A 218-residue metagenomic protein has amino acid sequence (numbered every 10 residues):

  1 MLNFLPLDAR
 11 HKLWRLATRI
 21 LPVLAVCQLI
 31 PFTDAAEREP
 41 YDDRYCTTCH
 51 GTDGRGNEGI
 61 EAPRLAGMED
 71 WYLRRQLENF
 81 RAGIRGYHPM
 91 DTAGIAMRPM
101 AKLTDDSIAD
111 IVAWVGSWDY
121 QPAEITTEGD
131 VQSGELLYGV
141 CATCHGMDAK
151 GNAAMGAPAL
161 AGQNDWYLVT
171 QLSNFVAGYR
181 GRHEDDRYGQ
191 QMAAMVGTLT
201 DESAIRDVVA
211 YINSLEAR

Functional and structural regions predicted by a protein language model:
M1-R15: N-terminal secretory signal peptides that target proteins for export/translocation
A17-Q28: Bacterial N-terminal signal peptides
T33-R55, T126-K150: Sequence/structural segment immediately N-terminal to covalent heme-attachment motifs in c-type and related
D43-C46, A62, D70, G94 (+4 more regions): Disulfide-stabilized extracellular ectodomain repeats and their linkers
R44-A82: The feature marks the first
E58-R64, F80-I108, E124-G129, A153-A159 (+2 more regions): Axial heme c-ligation environment in periplasmic c-type cytochrome domains
D70, R74-A82, D105-V112, G116 (+4 more regions): An amphipathic alpha-helix signature
A96-T143, M147: Surface-exposed, polar helix/loop patches in the mature regions of secreted/periplasmic/lumenal proteins that form
